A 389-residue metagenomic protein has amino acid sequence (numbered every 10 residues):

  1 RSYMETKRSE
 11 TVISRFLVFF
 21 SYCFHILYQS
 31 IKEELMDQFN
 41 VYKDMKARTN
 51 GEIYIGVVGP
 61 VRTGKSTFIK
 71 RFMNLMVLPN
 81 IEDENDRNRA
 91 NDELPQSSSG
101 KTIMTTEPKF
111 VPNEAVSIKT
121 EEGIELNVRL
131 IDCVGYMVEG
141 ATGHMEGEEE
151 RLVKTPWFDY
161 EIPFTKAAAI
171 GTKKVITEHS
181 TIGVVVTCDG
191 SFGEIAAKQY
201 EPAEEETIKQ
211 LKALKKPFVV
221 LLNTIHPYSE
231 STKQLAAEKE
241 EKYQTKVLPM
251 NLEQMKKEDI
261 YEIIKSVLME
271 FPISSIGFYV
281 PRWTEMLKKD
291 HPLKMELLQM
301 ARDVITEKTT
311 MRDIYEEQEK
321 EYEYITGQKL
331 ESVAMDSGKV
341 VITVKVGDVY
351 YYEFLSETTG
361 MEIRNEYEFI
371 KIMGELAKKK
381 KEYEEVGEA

Functional and structural regions predicted by a protein language model:
E5-F19, E33: Positively charged N-terminal leader segments that act as targeting/secretion signals
D37-R151: Conserved G1/Walker A P-loop phosphate-binding module
Q38-Y42, A47-T49, I53-R62, R71-F72 (+2 more regions): P-loop NTP-binding site
L75, Y136-E139, Q210, L214 (+3 more regions): Conserved, well-folded catalytic cores of nucleic-acid-processing and energy-transducing macromolecular machines
V134-V138, D189-F192, I225-Y228, E253-K256 (+1 more regions): Conserved nucleotide-binding/hydrolysis micro-motifs of P-loop NTPases
P156-Q244: Conserved C-terminal guanine-recognition region of P-loop GTPase G domains, centered on the G4
T224-E285: Canonical P-loop GTPase G-domain recognition
